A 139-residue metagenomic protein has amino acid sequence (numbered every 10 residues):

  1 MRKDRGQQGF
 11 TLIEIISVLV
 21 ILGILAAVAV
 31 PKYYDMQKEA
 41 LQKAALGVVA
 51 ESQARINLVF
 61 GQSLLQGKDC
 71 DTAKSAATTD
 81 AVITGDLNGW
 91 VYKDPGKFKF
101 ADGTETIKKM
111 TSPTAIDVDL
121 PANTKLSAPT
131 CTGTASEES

Functional and structural regions predicted by a protein language model:
M1-F10: N-terminal leader/signal peptides at the extreme start of proteins
M1-R2, I15, G47: Extended, folded domain segments that form the structural surfaces/walls around functional sites
K3, A27-V30, D35-K38: Short, conserved catalytic or interaction motifs in soluble domains
Q8, E14-S17: Internal alpha-helical transmembrane segments of multi-pass membrane proteins, especially GPCRs
Q8, Y33-L41, V48: Non-catalytic interaction surface on structured domains
I16-K32: Alpha-helical hydrophobic helix detector
A40-G67: Membrane-proximal N-terminal amphipathic helix
L58-S139: Periplasmic/extracellular, small/polar-rich flexible segments of pilin-like filament-forming proteins
